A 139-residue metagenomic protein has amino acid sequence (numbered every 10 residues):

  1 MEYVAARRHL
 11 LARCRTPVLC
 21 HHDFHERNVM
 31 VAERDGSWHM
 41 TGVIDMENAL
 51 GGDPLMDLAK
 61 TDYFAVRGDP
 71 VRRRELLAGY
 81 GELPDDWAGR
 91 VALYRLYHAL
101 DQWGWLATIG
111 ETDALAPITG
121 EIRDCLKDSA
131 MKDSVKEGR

Functional and structural regions predicted by a protein language model:
M1-H22, A32-H39, I118-I122, G138: An alpha-helical support segment within catalytic cores of ATP-dependent transferases
F24-E26, N48, K60: Short, glycine/acidic-enriched loop or turn micro-motifs at the edges of active sites
R27-V31: Hydrophobic residue at the +6 position relative to the catalytic HRD Asp in the kinase catalytic loop
V43-A49: Activation of the activation-loop gatekeeper triad in protein kinase-fold domains
L55-P84, L96-E111: Active-site activation/catalytic loop segments of kinase-like enzymes and analogous catalytic loops in related
D86-R90: Residue-level signature of transmembrane alpha-helical entry/exit and packing/kink sites in multi-pass membrane
K127-R139: Regulatory N- and C-terminal appendages and interdomain linkers associated with kinase/kinase-like NTP transferase
